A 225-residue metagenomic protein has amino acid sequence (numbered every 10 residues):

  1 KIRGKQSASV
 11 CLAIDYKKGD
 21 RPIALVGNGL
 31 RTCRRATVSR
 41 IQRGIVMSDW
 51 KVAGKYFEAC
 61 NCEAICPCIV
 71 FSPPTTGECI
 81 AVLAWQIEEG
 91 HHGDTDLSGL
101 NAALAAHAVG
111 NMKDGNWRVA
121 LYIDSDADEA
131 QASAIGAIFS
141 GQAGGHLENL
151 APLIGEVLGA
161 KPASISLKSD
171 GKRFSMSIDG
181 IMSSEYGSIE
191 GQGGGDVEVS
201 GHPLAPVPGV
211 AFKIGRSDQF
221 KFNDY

Functional and structural regions predicted by a protein language model:
K1, K17-K18, R31, R40: Charged/polar low-complexity intrinsically disordered segments
I2-A13: Extreme N-terminal basic, low-complexity initiation segments that serve as generic localization/processing leaders
G19-V26: N-terminal amphipathic/hydrophobic targeting modules at extreme N-termini, encompassing cleavable Sec/SRP-type signal
N28-V46: Short, Lys/Arg-enriched N-terminal segments with co-localized hydrophobic residues within the first ~10-30 amino acids
S48-H92: N-terminal ordered "arm"
G99-Y225: Internal, well-folded beta-alpha domain core
